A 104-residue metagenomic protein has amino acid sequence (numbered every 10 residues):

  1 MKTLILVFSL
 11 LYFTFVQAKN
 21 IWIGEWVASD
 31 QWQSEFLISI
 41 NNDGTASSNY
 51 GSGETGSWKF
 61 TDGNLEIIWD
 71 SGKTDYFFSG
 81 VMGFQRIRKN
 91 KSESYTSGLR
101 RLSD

Functional and structural regions predicted by a protein language model:
T3-T14: Sec-dependent N-terminal signal peptides
L6-F8, G24-W26, F78: Short helix-onset patch at the extreme N-terminus, typifying the N->h transition of secretory signal peptides
F13-V27, I38-N41, S103: N-terminal helix-cap/turn-to-beta initiation motif at the start of protein domains
S29-E66, D70-D75, K89-N90: N-terminal glycine/threonine-rich, aromatic-flanked beta-hairpin/loop signature
D75-F84: Extended Gly/Ser/Thr-rich low-complexity repeat segments, especially those forming or decorating extracellular
F84-S94: Short, exposed beta-strand-loop hairpins at the edges of beta-sheets in extracellular/periplasmic proteins
T96-D104: Short, low-complexity, Pro/Ser/Thr/Gly-rich segments in the mature regions of secreted, periplasmic
